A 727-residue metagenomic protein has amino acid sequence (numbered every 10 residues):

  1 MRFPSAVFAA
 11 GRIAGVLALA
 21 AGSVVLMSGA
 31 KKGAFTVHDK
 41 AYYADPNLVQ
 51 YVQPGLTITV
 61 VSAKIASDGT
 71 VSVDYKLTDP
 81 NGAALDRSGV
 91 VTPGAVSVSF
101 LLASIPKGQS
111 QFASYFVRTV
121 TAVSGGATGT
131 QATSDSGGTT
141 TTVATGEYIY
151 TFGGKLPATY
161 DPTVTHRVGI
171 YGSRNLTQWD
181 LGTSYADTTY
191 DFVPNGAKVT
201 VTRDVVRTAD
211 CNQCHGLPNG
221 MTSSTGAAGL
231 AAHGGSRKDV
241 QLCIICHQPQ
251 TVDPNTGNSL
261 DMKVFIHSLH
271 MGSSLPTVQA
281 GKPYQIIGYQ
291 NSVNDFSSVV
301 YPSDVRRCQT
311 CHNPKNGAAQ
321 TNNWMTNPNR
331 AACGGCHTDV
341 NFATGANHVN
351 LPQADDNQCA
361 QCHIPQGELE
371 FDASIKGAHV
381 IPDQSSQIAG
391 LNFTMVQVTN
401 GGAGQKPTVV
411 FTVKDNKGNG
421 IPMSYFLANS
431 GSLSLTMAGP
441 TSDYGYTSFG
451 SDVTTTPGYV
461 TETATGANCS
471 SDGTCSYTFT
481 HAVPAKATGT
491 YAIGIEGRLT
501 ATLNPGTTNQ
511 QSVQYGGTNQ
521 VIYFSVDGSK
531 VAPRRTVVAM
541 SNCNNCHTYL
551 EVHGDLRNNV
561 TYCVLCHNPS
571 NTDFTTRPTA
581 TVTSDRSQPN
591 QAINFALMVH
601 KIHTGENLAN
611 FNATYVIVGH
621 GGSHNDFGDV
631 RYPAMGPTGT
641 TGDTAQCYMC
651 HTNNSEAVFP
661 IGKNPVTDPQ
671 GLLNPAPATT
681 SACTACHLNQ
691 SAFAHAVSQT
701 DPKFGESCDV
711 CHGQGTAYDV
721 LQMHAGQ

Functional and structural regions predicted by a protein language model:
F3-G15, G22, L26-S28, Y301-K376 (+5 more regions): Long, contiguous interaction/targeting segments characteristic of exported/extracellular or secretory-pathway proteins
G29-Y51, Q353-Q387: A eukaryote-biased signal for short, well-structured alpha-helical docking elements
D45-A66, H379-G402: Low-complexity, acidic Ser/Thr/Pro/Gly-rich terminal tails and inter-domain linkers that flank the onset of structured
G69-M325, G402-T680, L688-S691: Extended surface/linker regions that mediate inter-domain or inter-protein docking in multi-component redox
T251, H363, G367, N571 (+2 more regions): Short Cys/His-centered divalent metal-binding micro-motifs
H270, C359-C362, H603, C711: Hydrophobic alpha-helical packing residues
A685: Glycine-rich and small/hydrophobic secondary-structure elements
S691-Q727: In a subset of proteins, long, contiguous C-terminal domains/tails are tracked
